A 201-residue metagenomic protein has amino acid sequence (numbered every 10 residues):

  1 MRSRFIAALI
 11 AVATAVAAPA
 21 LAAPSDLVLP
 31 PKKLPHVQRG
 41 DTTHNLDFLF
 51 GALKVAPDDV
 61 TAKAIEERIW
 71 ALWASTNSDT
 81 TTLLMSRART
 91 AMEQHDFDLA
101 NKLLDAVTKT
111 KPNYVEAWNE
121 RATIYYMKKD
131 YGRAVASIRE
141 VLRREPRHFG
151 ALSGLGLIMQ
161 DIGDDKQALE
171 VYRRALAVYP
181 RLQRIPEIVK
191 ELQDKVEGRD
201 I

Functional and structural regions predicted by a protein language model:
R2, A20-T82: N-terminal leader/linker segments that initiate helical-solenoid repeat arrays
D26-G40, A64, A71, L169-E170 (+1 more regions): Terminal, low-structured helical/coil segments at or just beyond the last alpha-helical repeat
A52-V55, T90, I124, I158 (+1 more regions): Residue-level signature for tetratricopeptide repeat
S78-A151: Alpha-helical adaptor scaffolds
E93, M127, D161-I162, D194-G198: Register position in tetratricopeptide repeats
